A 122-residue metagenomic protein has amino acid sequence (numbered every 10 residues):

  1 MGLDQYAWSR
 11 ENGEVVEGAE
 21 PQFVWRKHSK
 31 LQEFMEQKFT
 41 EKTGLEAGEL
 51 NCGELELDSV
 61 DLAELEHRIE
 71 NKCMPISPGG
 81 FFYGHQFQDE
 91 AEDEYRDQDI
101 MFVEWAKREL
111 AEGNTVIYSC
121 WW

Functional and structural regions predicted by a protein language model:
M1-T115, C120-W122: Acidic (Asp/Glu-rich) sequence patches and key acidic residues that form negatively charged surfaces used
